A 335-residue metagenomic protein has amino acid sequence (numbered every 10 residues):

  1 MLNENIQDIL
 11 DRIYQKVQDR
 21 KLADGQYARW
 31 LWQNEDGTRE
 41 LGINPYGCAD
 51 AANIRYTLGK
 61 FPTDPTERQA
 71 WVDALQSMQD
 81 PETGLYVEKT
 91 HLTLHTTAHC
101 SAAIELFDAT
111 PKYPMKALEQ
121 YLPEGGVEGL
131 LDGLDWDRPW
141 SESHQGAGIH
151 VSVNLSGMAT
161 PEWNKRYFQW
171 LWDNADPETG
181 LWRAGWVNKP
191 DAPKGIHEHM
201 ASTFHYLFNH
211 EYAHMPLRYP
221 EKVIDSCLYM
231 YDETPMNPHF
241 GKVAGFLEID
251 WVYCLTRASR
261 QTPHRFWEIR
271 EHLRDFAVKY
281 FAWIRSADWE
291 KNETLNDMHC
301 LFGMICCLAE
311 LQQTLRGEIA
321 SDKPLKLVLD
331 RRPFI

Functional and structural regions predicted by a protein language model:
M1-S77, L92, T97-L155, E162 (+3 more regions): Terminal, non-catalytic domain-edge segments
N34-D36, N188-A192, M236-N237: Short helix/strand-bridging catalytic loops that position acidic/His residues to coordinate divalent metals and engage
Y86-T90: Non-catalytic DNA-binding core/recognition domains of DNA-processing enzymes
R138-H205: Loop-centered beta-sheet repeat module
A192-I196, L228-M236: Solenoid-like repeat scaffolds
N237-V243: Alpha-solenoid helical repeat architecture
